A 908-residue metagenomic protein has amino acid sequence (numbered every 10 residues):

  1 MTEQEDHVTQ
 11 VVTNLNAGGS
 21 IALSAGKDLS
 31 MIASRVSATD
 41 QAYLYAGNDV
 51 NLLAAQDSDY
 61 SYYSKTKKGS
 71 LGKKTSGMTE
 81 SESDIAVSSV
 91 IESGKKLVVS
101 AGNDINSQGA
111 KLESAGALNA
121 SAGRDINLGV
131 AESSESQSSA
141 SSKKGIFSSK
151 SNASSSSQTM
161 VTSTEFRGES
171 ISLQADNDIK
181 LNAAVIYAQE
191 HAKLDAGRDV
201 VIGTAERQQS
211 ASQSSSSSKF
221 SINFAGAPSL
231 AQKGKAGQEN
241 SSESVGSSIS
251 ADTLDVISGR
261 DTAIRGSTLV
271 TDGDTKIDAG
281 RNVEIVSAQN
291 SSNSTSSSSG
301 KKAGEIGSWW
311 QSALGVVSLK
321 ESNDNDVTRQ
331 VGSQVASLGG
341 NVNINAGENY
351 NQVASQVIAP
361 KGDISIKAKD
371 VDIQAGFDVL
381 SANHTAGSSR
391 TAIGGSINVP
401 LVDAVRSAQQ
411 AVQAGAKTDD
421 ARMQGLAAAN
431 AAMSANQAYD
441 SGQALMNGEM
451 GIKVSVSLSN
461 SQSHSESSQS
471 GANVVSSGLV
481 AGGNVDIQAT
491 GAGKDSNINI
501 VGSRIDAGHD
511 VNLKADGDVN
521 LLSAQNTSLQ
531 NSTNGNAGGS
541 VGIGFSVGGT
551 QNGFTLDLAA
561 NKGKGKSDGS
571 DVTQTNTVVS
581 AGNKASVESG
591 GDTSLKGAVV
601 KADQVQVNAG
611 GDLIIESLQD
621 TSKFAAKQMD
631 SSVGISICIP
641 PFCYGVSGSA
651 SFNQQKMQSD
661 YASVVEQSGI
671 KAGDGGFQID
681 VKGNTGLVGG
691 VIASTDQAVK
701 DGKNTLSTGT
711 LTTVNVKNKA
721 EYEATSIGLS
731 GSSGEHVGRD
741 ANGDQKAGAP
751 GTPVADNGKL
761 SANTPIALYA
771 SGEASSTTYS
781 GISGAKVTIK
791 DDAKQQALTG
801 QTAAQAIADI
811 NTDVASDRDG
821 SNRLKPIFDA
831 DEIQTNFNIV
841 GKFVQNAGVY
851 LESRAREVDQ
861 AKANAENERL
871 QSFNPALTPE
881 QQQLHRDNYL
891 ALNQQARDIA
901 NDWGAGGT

Functional and structural regions predicted by a protein language model:
M1-T908: Binding/recognition "hotspot" determinant
